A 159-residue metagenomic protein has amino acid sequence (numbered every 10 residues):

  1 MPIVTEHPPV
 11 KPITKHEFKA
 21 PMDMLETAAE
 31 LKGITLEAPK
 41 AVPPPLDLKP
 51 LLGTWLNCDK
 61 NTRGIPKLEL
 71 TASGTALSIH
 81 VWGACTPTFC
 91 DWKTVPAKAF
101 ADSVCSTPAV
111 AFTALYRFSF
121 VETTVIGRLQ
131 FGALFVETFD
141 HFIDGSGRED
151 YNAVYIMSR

Functional and structural regions predicted by a protein language model:
M1-R63, S78, W82-C85, F131-R159: Amphipathic/hydrophobic helical signal segments and adjacent flexible N-terminal regions that mediate secretion
V42, K49-L51, L56-T124: Central antiparallel beta-sheet cores of small beta-barrel/beta-sandwich binding domains
R117-S119, R128, G147-E149: A generic structural micro-feature
T123-F131: Extended Gly/Ser/Thr-rich low-complexity repeat segments, especially those forming or decorating extracellular
